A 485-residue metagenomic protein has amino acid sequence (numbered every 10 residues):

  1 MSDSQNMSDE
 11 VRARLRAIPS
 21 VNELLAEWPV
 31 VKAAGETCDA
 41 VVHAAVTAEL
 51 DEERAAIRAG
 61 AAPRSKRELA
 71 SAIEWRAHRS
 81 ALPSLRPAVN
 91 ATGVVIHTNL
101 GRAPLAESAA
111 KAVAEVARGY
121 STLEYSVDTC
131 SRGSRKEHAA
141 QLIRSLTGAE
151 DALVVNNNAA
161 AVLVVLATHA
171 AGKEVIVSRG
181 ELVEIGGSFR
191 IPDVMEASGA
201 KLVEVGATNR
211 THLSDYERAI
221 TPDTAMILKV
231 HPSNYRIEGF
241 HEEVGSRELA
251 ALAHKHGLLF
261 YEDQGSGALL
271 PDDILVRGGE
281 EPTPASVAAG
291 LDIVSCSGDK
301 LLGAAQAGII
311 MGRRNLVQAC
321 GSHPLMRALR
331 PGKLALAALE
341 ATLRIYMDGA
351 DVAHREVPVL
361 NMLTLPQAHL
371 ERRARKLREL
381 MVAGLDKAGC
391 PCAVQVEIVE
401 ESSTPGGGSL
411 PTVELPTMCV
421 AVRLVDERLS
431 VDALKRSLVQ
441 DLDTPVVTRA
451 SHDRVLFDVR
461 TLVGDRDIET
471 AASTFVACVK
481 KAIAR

Functional and structural regions predicted by a protein language model:
S2-S80, L429: Long amphipathic alpha-helical segments
I18-P19, V89-G93, L302-A305, L415 (+1 more regions): Short Gly/Ser/Thr- and Asp/Glu-enriched loop/turn motifs at secondary-structure junctions
V46-T47, D51, A91-T92, R102-D128: Glycine-rich phosphate-binding segment of PLP-dependent enzymes
A59-L105, A109-A112: Long amphipathic N-terminal alpha/beta scaffold segment
C130-Y346: Conserved PLP-enzyme active-site core in the AAT-like
N315, H323, P331-A388, V399-S402 (+1 more regions): Structural motif of enzymes handling amino- and sulfur-group chemistry
Q367, E371-V463: Conserved C-terminal alpha-helix-loop-beta "cap" of PLP-dependent enzymes that closes/shapes the active-site mouth
A450-R485: Generic C-terminus detector
